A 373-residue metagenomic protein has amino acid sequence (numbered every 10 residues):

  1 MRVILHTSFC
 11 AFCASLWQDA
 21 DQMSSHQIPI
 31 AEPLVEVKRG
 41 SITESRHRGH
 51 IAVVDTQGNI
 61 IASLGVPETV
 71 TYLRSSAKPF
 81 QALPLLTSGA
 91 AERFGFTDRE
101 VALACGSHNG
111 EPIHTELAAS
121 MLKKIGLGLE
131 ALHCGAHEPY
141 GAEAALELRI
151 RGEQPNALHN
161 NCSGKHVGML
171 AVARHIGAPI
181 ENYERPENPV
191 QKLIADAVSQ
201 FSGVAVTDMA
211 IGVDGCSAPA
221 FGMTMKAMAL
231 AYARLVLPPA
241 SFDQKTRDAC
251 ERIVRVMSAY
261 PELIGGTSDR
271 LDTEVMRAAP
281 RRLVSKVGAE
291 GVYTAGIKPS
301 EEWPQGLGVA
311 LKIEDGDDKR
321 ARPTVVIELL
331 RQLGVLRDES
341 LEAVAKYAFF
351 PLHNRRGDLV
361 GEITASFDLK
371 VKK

Functional and structural regions predicted by a protein language model:
R2, T7-L16: Short, low-complexity, charge-dense intrinsically disordered segments
M23-E68: Beta-lactamase-like hydrolase cores
M23-I28, T97-V204, D208: Active-site-adjacent helix/loop patches that line small-molecule binding or acyl-intermediate pockets
R46-I51, V167, A195, E290-Y293: Short glycine-rich loop/turn motifs
L64-Y72, A104-H108, G152-N160, G212-P219 (+1 more regions): A short glycine/serine-rich beta->alpha loop
L73-A91: Active-site SXXK
T87-F94, G126-E130, I176-N182, N188-A195 (+4 more regions): Bacterial peptidoglycan biogenesis and beta-lactam-recognition machinery
A233-K373: Structured C-terminal helix/loop/strand segments within mature extracytoplasmic catalytic/sensor domains
